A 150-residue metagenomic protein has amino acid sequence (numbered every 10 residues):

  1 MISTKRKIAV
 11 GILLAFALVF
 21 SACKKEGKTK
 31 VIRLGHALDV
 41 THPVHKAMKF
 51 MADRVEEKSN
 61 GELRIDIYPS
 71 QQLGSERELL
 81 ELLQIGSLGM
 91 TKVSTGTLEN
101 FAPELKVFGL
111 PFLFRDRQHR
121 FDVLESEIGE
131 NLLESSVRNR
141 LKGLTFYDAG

Functional and structural regions predicted by a protein language model:
M1-V31: Short, low-complexity disordered leader/linker segments with a strong preference for bacterial N-terminal type II
C23-H36, E56-R64, V137: Immediate post-signal peptide segment of exported/extracytoplasmic ligand-binding proteins
R33-K49, S70-G74: Extracytoplasmic "Venus flytrap"
T41-D66, S126: Short, polar/charged alpha-helical segment
V44-M51, S75-L79, R120, I128 (+1 more regions): Stable alpha-helical elements in mature extracytoplasmic
D53, Q84, S94-G150: Contiguous mixed-secondary-structure segments that line small-molecule binding/active-site clefts of soluble domains
G61-L63, L79-V93: Alpha-to-beta junction loops
I65-G74, T145: Short beta-strand-to-loop elements that line the ligand-binding cleft of bilobed periplasmic-binding protein-like
